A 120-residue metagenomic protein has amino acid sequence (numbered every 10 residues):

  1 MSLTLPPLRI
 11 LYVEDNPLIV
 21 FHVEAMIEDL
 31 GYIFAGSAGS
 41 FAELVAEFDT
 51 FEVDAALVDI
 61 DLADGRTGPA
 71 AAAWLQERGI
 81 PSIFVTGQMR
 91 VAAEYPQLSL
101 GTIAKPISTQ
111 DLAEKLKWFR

Functional and structural regions predicted by a protein language model:
M1-R9, A42, E94, A104 (+1 more regions): Non-catalytic signal-transmission and effector/linker regions of two-component phosphorelay proteins
E14, T86: Conserved acidic carboxylate
P17-G36: Two-component/phosphorelay signaling modules centered on CheY-like receiver
E24, S37-A55: Acidic, metal-coordinating helix/loop segments flanking the phosphotransfer/catalytic sites of two-component signaling
E52, G68, Q76-I83: His-Asp phosphorelay/catalytic-motif detector in bacterial-type signaling
A56, T102-I103: Two-component signal transduction core modules
V58-Q76: Conserved phosphotransfer microenvironments
